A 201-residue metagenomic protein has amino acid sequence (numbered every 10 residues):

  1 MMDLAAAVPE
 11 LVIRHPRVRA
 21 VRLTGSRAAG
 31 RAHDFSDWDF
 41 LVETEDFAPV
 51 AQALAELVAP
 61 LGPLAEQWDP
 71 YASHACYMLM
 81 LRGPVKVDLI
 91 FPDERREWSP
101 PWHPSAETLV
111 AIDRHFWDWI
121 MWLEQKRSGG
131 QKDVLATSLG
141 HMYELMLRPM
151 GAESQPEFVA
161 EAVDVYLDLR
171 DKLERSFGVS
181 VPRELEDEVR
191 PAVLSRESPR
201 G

Functional and structural regions predicted by a protein language model:
M1-P16, R27-A29, F35, V42-L89: Metal-dependent nucleotidyltransferase catalytic core
L11-I13, V21, M142: Hydrophobic C-terminal alpha-helix "anchor/cap" residues
E45, P92-E94, G140: Histidine- and/or cysteine-centered catalytic micro-motif in compact active-site loops
D93-A111: A short, charged helix-loop
A106-G201: Conserved nucleotidyltransferase catalytic core and NTase-mimicking acidic/glycine-rich helix/loop elements in nucleic
